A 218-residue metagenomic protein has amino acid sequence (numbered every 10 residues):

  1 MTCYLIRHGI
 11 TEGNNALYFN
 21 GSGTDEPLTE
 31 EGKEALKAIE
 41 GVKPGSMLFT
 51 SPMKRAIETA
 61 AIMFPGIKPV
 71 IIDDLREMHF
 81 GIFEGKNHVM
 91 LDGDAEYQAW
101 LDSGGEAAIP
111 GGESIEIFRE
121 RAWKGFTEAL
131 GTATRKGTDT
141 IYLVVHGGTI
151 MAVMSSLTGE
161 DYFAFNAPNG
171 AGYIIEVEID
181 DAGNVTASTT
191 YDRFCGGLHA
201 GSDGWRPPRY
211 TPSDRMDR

Functional and structural regions predicted by a protein language model:
T2-I67: Active-site-proximal alpha-helix that buttresses catalytic centers in soluble enzyme cores
C3-Y4, S46, G137-G147: Generic beta-sheet signal
T11, T149-I150: Short active-site segment of divalent metal-dependent hydrolases/proteases that encodes the spacing between
V42-P44, A129-D139: Glycine-rich phosphate-binding loop signature in dinucleotide/nucleotide-binding domains
K43-D74, A99, E178-R218: Conserved histidine-centered catalytic loops in small-molecule metabolism enzymes
T50-S51, E120, V144-V145: Short beta-strand scaffold positions
M63-W123, Y210: Phosphate-handling substructures
E160-A187: Domain-level recognition of soluble alpha/beta enzyme cores, biased toward histidine phosphatases/phosphomutases
